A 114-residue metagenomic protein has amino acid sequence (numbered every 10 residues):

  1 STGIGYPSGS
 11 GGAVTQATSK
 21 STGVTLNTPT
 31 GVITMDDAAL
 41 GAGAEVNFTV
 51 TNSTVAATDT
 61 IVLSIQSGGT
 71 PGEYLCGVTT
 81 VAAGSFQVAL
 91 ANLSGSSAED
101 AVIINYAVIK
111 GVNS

Functional and structural regions predicted by a protein language model:
S1-A57, Q66-G69, T80-S114: Extracellular receptor-binding modules and their adjoining Ser/Thr/Gly/Asp/Asn-rich linkers
D59-I61: Short coil-to-beta transition motif at edge beta-strands of beta-rich domains
E73-C76: Short, surface-exposed beta-strand/strand-loop-strand elements in extracellular ectodomains
